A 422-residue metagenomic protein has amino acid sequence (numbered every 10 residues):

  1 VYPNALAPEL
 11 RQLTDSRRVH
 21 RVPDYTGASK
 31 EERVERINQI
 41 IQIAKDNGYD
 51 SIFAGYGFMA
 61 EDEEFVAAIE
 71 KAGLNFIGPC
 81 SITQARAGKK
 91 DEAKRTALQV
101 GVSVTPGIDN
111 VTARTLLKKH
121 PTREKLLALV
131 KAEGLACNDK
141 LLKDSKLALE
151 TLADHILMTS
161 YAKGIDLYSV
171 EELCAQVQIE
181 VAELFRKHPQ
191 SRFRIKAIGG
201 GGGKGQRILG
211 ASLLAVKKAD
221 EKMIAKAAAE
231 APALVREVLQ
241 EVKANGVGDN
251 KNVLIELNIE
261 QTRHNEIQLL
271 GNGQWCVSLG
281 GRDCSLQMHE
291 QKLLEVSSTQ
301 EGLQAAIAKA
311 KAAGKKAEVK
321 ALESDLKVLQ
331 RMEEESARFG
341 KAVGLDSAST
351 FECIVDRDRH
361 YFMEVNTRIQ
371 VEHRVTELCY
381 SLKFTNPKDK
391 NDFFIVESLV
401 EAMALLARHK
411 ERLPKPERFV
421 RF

Functional and structural regions predicted by a protein language model:
V1-V104, D109-A148, D166-E172: ATP-binding N-terminal substructure of ATP-dependent carboxylate-amine bond-forming enzymes
Q12-L13, V66, D154-H155, D166-V170 (+2 more regions): A broad, low-specificity signal for short, low-complexity segments enriched in glycine/proline and polar/charged
R21, N47, E70, L74-N75 (+4 more regions): ATP-dependent carboxylate activation and anion-phosphoryl transfer catalytic cores that bind Mg-ATP to form
R36-A44, V177-V181, S336: Generic hydrophobic alpha-helical segments
G57-M59, I198-G200, R368: Short glycine-rich anion-binding loops that position phosphate/pyrophosphate groups of nucleotides and phosphorylated
Q99-K226, V242-C276: Rossmann-like NAD(P)H-binding beta-loop-alpha module
